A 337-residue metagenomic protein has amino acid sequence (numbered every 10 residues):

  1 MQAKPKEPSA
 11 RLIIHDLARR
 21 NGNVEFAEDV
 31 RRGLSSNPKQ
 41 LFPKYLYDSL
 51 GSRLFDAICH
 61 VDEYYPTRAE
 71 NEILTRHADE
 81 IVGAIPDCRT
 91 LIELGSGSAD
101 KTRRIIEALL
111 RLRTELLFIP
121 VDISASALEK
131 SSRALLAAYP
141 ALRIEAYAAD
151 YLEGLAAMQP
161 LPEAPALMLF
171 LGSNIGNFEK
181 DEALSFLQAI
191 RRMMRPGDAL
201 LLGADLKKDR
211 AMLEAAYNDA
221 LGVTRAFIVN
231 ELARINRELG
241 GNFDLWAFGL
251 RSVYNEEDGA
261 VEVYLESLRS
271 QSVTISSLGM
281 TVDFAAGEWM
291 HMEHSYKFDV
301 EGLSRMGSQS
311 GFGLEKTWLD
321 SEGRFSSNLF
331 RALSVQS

Functional and structural regions predicted by a protein language model:
Q2-Y45, S52: N-terminal auxiliary segments of SAM/dcSAM-dependent transferases
R19, P38-C88: Class I SAM-dependent methyltransferase Rossmann-like catalytic core, especially the SAM/SAH-binding loop
C88-G97: Conserved class I S-adenosyl-L-methionine
S98-R113: Conserved SAM-binding loop of SAM-dependent methyltransferases across substrates and taxa, primarily the Class I
V121-A125: Conserved SAM/SAH-binding beta-strand->alpha-helix loop
G176-A189: A short, conserved alpha-helix within the catalytic core of class I
R192-K207: Conserved beta-strand signature within the Rossmann-like core of class I S-adenosyl-L-methionine
M212-V300, S304-S310: Substrate-binding/catalytic lobe of Class I Rossmann-like enzymes that use SAM or dcSAM, i.e., the mid-to-C-terminal
